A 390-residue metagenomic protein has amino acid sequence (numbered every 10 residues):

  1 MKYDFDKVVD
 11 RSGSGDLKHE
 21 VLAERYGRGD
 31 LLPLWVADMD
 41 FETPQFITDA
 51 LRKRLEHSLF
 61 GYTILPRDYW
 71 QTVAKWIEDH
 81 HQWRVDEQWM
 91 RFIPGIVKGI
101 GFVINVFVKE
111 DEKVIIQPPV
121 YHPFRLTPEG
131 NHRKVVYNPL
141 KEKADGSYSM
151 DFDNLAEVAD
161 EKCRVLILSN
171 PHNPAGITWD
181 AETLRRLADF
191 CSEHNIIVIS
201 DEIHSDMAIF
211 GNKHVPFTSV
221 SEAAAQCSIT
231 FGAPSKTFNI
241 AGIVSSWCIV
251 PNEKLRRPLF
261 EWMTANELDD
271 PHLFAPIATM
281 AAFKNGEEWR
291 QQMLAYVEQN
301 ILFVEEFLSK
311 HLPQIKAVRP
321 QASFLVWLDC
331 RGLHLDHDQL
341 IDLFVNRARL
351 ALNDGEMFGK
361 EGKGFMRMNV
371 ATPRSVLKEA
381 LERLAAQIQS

Functional and structural regions predicted by a protein language model:
K2-G95, F102, A282-F283, S390: N-terminal small-domain helix-loop-helix segment of the aminotransferase-like
K53, E222, Q226-E298, E306 (+1 more regions): Conserved core segment of the aminotransferase class I/II
N105-L168: PLP-dependent aminotransferase-like
N131, E193-H194, A224, A348: Helix C-cap/helix->beta junction micro-motif
K141-N212: Active-site phosphate-binding strand-loop segment of PLP-dependent enzymes
A156, A224, H334, L343-L352 (+1 more regions): PLP-dependent enzyme catalytic core of the Aspartate aminotransferase-like
M280, Y296-E305, A317-C330: Conserved glycine-rich beta-strand-loop-beta hairpin in the small C-terminal domain of fold type I
